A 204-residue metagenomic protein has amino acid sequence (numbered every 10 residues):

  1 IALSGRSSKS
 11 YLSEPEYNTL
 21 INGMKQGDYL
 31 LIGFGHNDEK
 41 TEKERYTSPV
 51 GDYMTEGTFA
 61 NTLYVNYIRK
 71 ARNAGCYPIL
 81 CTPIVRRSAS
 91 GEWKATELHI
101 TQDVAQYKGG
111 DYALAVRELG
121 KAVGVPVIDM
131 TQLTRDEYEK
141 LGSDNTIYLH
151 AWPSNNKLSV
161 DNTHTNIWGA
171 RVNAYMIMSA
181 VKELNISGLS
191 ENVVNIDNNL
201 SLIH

Functional and structural regions predicted by a protein language model:
I1-S7: A short beta-strand-loop structural module common to alpha/beta enzyme folds
S7-E16: Structural motif
E16-I167, R171, Y175-I186, S190: Alpha-helical cap/lid subdomain in secreted, periplasmic, or secretory-pathway luminal O-acyl-processing enzymes
E191-N195: Extracellular ligand-binding/catalytic regions of CAZymes and related secreted enzymes and adhesion modules
I196-L200: C-terminal subdomain of the subtilisin-like protease fold in secreted/lumenal serine endopeptidases
I203-H204: Conserved small/polar residues in nucleotide/adenosyl-binding loops
